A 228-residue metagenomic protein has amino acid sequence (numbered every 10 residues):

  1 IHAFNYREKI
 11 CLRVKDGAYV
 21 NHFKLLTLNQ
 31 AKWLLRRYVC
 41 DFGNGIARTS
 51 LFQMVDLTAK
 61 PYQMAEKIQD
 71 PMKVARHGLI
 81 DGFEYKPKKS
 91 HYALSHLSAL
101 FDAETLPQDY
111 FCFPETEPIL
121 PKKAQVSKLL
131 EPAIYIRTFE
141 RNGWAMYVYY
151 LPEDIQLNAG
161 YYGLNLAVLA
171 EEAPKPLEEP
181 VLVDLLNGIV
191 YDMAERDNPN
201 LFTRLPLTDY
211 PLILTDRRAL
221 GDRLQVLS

Functional and structural regions predicted by a protein language model:
I1-Y6, G43, I136-R141: Active-site region of glycoside hydrolase catalytic domains
F4-Q125: Aromatic/acidic polysaccharide-binding cleft in carbohydrate-active enzymes
R37-Y38, A133-R137, L201: Generic recognition of flexible, low-complexity loop/linker segments
Q53, Y149-L151, D184: Active-site proximal loops enriched in glycine and acidic residues that flank catalytic Cys/His/Asp and coordinate
P61-Y62, N158-Y161, Q225: Short conserved micro-motifs at the rims of enzyme active sites and ligand-binding pockets
F113-P176, L212-I213, R217-A219: Carbohydrate-binding surface patches
V168-Y191: Solvent-exposed beta-hairpin/edge-strand motifs
D192-S228: C-terminal beta-strand-rich structural cap/linker in extracellular carbohydrate-active enzymes
